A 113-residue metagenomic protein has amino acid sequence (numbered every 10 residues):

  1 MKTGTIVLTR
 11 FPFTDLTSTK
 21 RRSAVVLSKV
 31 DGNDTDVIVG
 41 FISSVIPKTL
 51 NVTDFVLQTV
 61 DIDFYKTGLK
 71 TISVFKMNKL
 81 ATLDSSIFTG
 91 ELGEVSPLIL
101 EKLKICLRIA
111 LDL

Functional and structural regions predicted by a protein language model:
M1-L113: Conserved functional hotspots at enzyme active or ligand-binding sites that engage polyanionic ligands
